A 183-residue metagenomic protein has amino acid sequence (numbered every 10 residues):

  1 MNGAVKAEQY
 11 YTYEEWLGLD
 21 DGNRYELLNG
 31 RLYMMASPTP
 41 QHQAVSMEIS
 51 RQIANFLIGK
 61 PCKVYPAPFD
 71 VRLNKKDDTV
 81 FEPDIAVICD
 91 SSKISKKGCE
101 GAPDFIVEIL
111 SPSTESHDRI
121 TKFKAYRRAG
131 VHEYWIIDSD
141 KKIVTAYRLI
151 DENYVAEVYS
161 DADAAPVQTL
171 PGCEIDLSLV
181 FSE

Functional and structural regions predicted by a protein language model:
M1-E183: Gly/Pro/Ser/Thr-rich low-complexity, intrinsically disordered segments predominantly at protein N-termini
